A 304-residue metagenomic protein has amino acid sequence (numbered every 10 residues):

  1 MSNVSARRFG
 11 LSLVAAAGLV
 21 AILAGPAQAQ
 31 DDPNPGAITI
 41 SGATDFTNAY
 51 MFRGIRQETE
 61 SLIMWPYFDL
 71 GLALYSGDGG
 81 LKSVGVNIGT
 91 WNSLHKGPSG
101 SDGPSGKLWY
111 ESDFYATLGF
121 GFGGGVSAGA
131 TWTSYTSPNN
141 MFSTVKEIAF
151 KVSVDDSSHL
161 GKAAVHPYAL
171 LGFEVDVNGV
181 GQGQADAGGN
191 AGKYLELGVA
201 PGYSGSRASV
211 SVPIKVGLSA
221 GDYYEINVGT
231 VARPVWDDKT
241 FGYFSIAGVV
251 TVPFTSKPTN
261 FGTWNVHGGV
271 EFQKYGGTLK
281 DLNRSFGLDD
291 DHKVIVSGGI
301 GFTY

Functional and structural regions predicted by a protein language model:
A29-T39, A73-V86, G121-S127, N140-F142 (+3 more regions): Short loop/turn motifs that connect adjacent beta-strands in outer-membrane beta-barrel proteins
Q30-S76, K82-D102: Short glycine/proline- and aromatic-enriched beta-strand/turn motifs that initiate or cap beta-hairpins
G36-I38, E60-P66, V84, L108-S112 (+4 more regions): Residues that define the transmembrane beta-barrel architecture of outer-membrane proteins
F46-F52, L72-L74, T90-K96, W132-P138 (+7 more regions): Transmembrane beta-strands of outer-membrane beta-barrel pores
F52-T59, P98-K107, N140-V145, V177-G189 (+2 more regions): Outer-membrane beta-barrel translocator domains and adjoining extracellular loop/strand segments of Gram-negative
Y75-T144, G276-K280: Surface-exposed loop and membrane-interface regions of Gram-negative outer-membrane beta-barrel proteins
G79-L81, V145-P253, T259, F272: Detector for outer-membrane/organellar transmembrane beta-barrel domains, recognizing the amphipathic beta-strand
V212, T251-Y304: Predominantly the C-terminal beta-signal and adjacent terminal strand-loop region of outer-membrane beta-barrel
